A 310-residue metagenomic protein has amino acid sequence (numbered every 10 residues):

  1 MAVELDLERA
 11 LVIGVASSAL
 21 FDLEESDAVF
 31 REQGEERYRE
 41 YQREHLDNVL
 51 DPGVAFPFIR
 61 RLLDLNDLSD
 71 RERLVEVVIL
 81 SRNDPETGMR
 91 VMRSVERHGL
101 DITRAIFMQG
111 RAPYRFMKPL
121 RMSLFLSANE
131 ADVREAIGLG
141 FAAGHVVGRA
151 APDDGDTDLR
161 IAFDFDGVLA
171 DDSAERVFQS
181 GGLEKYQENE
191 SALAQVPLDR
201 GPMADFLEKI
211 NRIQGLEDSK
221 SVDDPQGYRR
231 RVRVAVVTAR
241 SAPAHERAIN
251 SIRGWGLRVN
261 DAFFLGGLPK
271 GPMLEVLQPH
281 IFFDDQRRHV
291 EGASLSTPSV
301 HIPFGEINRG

Functional and structural regions predicted by a protein language model:
A2-R111, G155, F165-F264: Alpha-helical substrate-recognition element adjacent to the catalytic core
L11-V12, E76, L124, R160 (+1 more regions): Structural motif
T103, S123, L159, N260 (+1 more regions): Conserved acidic residues
Y114-R115, G271: Short hydrophobic/charged patches on amphipathic alpha-helices used for structural packing and interfaces
M122-D154, R229, P279-G310: Acidic, Mg2+-coordinating phosphoryl-transfer loop and its flanking beta/alpha structural elements, shared across
D164-D166, D284-D285: Acidic active-site catalytic centers that drive phospho-/nucleotidyl reactions and related ester hydrolyses
L265-P269: Conserved active-site histidine-acidic residue motif and adjacent donor-binding/catalytic loop of glycosyltransferases
